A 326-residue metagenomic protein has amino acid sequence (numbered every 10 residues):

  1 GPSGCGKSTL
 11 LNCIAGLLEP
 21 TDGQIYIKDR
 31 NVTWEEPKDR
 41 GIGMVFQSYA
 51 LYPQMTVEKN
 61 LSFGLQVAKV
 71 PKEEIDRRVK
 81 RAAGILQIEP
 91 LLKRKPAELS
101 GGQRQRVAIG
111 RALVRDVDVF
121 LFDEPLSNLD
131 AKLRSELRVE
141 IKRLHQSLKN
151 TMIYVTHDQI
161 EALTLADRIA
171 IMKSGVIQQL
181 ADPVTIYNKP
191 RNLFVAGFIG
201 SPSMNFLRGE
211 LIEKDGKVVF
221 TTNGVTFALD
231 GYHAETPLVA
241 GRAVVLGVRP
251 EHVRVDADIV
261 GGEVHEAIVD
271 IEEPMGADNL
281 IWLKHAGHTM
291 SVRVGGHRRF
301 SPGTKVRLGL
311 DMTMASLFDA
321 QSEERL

Functional and structural regions predicted by a protein language model:
P2-C5: Walker A (P-loop) phosphate-binding loop of ABC-type ATPase nucleotide-binding domains
S8-L11, V107: ABC ATPase nucleotide-binding domain helices that frame the ATP-binding cleft
A15: Helix-to-loop junction immediately C-terminal to a conserved catalytic motif
L18-E19, Y26, Q66, Q146: A position-specific signal in ABC ATPase nucleotide-binding domains
T21-Q24, E74, S174, R208 (+1 more regions): Conserved coupling/switch loops of ABC nucleotide-binding domains, chiefly the family-specific signature
G23-N31: Conserved ABC transporter NBD signature motif
E35-F194: ABC ATPase nucleotide-binding domains
K217-D270, T289, R298-L326: Glycine/charge-rich catalytic "coupling/switch" loops of P-loop NTPases
